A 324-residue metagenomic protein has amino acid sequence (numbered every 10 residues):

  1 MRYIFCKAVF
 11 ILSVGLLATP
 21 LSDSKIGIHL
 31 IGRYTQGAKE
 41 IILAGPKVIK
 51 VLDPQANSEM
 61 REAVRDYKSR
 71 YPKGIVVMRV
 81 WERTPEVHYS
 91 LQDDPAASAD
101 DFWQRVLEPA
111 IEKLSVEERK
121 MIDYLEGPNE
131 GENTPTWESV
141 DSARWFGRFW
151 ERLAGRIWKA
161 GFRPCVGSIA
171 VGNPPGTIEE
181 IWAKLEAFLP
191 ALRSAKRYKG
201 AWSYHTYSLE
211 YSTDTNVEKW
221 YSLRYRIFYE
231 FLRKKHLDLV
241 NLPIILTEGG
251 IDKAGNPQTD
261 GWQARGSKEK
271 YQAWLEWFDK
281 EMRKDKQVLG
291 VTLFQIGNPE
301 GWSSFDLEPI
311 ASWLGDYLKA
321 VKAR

Functional and structural regions predicted by a protein language model:
A18-A56: Boundary/entry segment of secreted carbohydrate-active catalytic domains
L30-I42, A96-S115, E180-A187, L275-D279: Short, acidic/polar
T35-K39, M60-V64, N173-A195, Y221 (+1 more regions): Distinct, well-ordered alpha-helical segments
E40, P72-I75, A195, N256-W277 (+1 more regions): Aromatic-rich peripheral "rim/lid" segments of glycoside hydrolase catalytic domains that contact and position glycan
I49-V51, M78-H88, N129, S168 (+3 more regions): Aromatic- and acid-rich polysaccharide-binding/catalytic face of secreted or lumenal carbohydrate-active enzymes
P54, E59-I181, Q263, S267-E269: Substrate-binding cleft of extracellular glycoside hydrolase catalytic domains
E151, G155, S222-Q287: Catalytic-core region of carbohydrate-active enzymes that cleave or remodel glycosidic bonds
